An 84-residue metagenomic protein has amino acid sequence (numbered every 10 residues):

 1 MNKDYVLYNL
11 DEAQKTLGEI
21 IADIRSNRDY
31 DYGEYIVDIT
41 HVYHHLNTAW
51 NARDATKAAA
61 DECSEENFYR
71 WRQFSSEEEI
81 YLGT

Functional and structural regions predicted by a protein language model:
M1-T84: Eukaryotic N-proximal low-complexity acidic segments or loops
